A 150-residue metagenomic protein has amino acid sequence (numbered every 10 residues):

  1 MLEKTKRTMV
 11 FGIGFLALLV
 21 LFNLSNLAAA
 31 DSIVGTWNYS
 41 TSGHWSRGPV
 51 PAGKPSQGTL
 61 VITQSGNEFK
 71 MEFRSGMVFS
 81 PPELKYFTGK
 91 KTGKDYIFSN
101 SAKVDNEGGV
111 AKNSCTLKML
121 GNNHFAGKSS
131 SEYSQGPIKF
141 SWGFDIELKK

Functional and structural regions predicted by a protein language model:
M1, A30-D31: Absolute protein N-terminus
L2-G14: Bacterial N-terminal signal peptides that target proteins for export
G12-N23: Bacterial N-terminal signal peptides
L24-A29: Sec/Tat signal peptide C-region and signal peptidase I cleavage site
D31-L120, S134-K150: Central antiparallel beta-sheet cores of small beta-barrel/beta-sandwich binding domains
N123: Exposed beta-strand face motif in extracellular beta-rich ectodomains
G127-S131: Internal, hydrophobic beta-strand segments that form the core of beta-sheet-rich folds
